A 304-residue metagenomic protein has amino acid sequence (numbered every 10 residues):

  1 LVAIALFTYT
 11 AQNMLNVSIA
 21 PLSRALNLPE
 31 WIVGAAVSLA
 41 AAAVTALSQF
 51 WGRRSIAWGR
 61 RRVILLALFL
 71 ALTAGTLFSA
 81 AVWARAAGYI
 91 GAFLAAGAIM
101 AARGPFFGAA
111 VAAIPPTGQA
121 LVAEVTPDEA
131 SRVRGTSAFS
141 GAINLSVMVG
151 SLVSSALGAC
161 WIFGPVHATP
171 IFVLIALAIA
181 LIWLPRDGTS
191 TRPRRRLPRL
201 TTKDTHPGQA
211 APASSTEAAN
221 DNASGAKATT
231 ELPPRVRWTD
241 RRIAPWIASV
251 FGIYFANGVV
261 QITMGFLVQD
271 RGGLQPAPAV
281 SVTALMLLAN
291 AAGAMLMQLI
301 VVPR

Functional and structural regions predicted by a protein language model:
L1-A41, P245-S249, I253-V282, M286: Helix-loop boundary and gating motifs at the non-cytosolic
L6, G88-I114: Hydrophobic core of transmembrane alpha-helices in multi-pass small-molecule transporters, especially MFS/SLC-type
A35-R53, L285-I300: Central cavity-lining transmembrane alpha-helices of secondary-active solute carriers, predominantly the Major
A57-F69: Cytoplasmic membrane-interface "Motif A"-like loop-to-helix N-cap segments of 12-TM Major Facilitator Superfamily
F69-F93: C-terminal ends and interior cores of transmembrane alpha-helices in multi-pass membrane transporters/permeases
R103-I143: Cytoplasmic helix-loop-helix junction between adjacent transmembrane helices in 12-TM secondary transporters
P165-I182: Symmetry-related core transmembrane helices of the 12-TM Major Facilitator Superfamily/SLC fold
D187-A248: Juxtamembrane intracellular "pre-TM" segments in multi-pass secondary transporters
